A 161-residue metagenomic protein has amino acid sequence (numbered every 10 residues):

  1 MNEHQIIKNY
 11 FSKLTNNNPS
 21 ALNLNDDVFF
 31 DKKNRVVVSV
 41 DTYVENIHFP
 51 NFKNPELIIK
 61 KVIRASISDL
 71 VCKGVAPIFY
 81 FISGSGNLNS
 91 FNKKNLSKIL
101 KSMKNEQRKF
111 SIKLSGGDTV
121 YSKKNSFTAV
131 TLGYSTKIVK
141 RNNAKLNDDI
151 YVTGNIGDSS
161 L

Functional and structural regions predicted by a protein language model:
M1-V71, D148-Y151: N-terminal glycine-rich phosphate/pyrophosphate-binding loops that anchor nucleotide-derived ligands and cofactors
Y43, A76-L161: Glycine-rich anion-binding loops of enzyme active sites
